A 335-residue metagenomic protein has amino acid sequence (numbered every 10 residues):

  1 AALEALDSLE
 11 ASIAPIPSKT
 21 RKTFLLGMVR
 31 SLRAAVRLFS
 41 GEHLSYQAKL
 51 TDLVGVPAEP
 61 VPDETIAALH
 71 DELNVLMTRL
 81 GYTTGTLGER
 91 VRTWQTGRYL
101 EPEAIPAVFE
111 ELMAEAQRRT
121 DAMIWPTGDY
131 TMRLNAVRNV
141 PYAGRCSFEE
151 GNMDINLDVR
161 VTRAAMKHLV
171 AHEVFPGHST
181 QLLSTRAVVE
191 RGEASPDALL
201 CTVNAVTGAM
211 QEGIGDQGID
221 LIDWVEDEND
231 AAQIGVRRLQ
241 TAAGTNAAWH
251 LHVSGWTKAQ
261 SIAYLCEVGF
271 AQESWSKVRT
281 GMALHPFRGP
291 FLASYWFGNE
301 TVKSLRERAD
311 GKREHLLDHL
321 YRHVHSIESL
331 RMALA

Functional and structural regions predicted by a protein language model:
A1-A335: N-terminal maturation segment of proteins
